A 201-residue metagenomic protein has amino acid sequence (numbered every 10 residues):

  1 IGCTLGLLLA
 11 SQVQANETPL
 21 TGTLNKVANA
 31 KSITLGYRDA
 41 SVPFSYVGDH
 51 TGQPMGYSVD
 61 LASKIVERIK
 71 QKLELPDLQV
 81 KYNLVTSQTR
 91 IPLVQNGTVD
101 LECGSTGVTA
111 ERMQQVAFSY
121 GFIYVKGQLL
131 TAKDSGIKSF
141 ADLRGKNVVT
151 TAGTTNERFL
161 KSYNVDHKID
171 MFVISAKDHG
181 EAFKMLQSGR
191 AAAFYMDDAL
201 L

Functional and structural regions predicted by a protein language model:
G2-A10: Bacterial N-terminal signal peptides
S11-N16: Signal peptide processing junction and immediate N-terminal pro/mature segment of secreted/exported proteins
E17-E102: Extracytoplasmic small-molecule ligand-binding "clamshell" domains of the periplasmic binding protein/Venus flytrap
T34, D39-P43, P54-Q71, G107 (+2 more regions): Bilobed "Venus flytrap"/periplasmic-binding protein-like clamshell domains and structurally analogous long
G36, D100-S105, A192-D197: Paired acidic/hydrophobic, glycine-rich loop segments that form the ligand-binding mouth/hinge of periplasmic-binding
L61-A62, T89-L93, A182-M185, A191 (+1 more regions): Short, hydrophobic alpha-helical packing/hinge segments within bilobed ligand-binding/sensory domains
S63, E74-D142: Acidic, polar ligand-binding/catalytic clefts
T98, N147, R190: Conserved functional loop/turn residues at catalytic and ligand-binding sites
